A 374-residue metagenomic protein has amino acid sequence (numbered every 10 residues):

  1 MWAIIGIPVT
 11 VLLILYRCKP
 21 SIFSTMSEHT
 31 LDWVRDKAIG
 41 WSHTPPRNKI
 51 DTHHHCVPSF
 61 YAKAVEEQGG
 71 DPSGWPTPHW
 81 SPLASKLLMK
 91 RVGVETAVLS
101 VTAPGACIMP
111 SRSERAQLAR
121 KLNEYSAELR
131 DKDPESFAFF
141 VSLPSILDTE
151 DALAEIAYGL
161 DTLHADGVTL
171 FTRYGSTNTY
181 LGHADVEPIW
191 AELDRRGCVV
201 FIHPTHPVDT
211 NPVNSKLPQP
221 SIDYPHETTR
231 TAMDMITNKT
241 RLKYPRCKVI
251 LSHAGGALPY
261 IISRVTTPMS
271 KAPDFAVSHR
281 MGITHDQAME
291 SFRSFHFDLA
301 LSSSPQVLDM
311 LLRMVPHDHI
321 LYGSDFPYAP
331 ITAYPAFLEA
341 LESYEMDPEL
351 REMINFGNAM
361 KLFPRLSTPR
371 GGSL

Functional and structural regions predicted by a protein language model:
W2-N48, V57-T96, E124-D131, A154 (+7 more regions): Mid-to-C-terminal alpha-helical segments outside catalytic/metal-binding sites
T44-P46, H55-W80, M109-P110, A116 (+2 more regions): Active-site gating loops and adjacent loop-to-helix segments of metal-dependent hydrolytic enzymes
I50-H54, A97-L99, F139-V141, V168-L170 (+4 more regions): Hydrophobic faces of well-ordered beta-strands that scaffold small-molecule active sites in alpha/beta enzyme cores
V57-F60, G105-C107, I146-L147, S176 (+4 more regions): Active-site environment of divalent metal-dependent phosphoester hydrolases
E95, V101-N238: Active-site gating/metal-coordination segments in enzymes
V199-I202, H226-T237, R241, A257-M281 (+2 more regions): Conserved N-terminal glycine/acidic-rich loop preference
L217-T229, L242-K243, V249-H253, P259 (+1 more regions): Active-site core of metal-dependent hydrolases
P225, R246, V277-I331: Active-site-adjacent C-terminal substructures of enzyme catalytic domains
